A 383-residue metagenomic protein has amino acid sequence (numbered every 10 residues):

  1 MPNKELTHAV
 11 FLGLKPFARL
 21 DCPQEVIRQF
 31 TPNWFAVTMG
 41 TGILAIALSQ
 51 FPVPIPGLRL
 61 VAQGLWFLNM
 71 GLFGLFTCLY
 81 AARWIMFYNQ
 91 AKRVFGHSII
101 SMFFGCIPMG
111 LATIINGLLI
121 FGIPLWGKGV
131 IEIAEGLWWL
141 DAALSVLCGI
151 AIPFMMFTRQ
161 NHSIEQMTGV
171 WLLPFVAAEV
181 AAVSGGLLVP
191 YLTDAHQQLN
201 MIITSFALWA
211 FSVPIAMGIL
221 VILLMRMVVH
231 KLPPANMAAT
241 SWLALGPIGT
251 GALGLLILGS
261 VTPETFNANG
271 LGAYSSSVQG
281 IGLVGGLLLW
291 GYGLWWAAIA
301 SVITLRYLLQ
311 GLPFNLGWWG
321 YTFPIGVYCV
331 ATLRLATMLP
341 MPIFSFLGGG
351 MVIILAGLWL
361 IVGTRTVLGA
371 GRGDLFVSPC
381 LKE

Functional and structural regions predicted by a protein language model:
T7-V10, L14-Q50, A62, W66 (+9 more regions): Juxtamembrane helix-loop boundaries in multi-pass membrane proteins
V53-P56, L192-Q198, P263-S276, Y307-G311 (+1 more regions): Extracellular/periplasmic helix-loop-helix junctions in multi-pass membrane proteins
G64-C78, E132-L147, I203-A216, L283-Y292: Structural signature of hydrophobic alpha-helical transmembrane segments
N116-M156: A generic, well-ordered mixed alpha/beta core segment in the N-terminal half of proteins
W171-A300: Generic multipass alpha-helical transmembrane bundles of integral membrane proteins
Y274-T337: Extended, compositionally biased non-globular segments
L289, F346-I361: Small-residue-rich transmembrane alpha-helices that serve as helix-helix interface/gating elements in multipass
